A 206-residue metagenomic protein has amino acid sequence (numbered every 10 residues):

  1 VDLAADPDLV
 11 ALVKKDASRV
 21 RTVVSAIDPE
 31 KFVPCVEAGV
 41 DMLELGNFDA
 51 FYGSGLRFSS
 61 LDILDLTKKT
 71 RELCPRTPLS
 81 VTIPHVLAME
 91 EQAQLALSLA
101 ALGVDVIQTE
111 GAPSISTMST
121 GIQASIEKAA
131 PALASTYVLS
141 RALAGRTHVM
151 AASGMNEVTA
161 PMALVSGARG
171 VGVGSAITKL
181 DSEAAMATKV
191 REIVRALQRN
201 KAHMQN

Functional and structural regions predicted by a protein language model:
V1-P7, V40-G55, L102-T120, A160-V190: Glycine-rich phosphate-binding active-site loops on the catalytic face of alpha/beta enzymes
L3, V24-D28, N47, V81-H85 (+3 more regions): A cross-domain feature marking catalytic cores of carbohydrate-active enzymes and several ubiquitous metabolic/repair
A5-E30, F58-V81, Q123-S153, T188-N206: Alpha-helix-loop-beta-strand connector modules within alpha/beta enzyme cores
I27-D41, L87-L102, L139-V171: Catalytic cores of alpha/beta
E30, E37, E44, E72 (+6 more regions): Glutamate identity and glutamate-enriched acidic tracts
D41-E90, L95: Hydrophobic, well-structured mid-protein blocks that either form specific transmembrane helices
R76-S80, V86-A130: Histidine/lysine/aspartate-rich catalytic loop segments that bind and position anionic ligands
A132, T136, T159, T178: Ser/Thr-centric signal marking residues that sit in or immediately flank functional binding/regulatory motifs
